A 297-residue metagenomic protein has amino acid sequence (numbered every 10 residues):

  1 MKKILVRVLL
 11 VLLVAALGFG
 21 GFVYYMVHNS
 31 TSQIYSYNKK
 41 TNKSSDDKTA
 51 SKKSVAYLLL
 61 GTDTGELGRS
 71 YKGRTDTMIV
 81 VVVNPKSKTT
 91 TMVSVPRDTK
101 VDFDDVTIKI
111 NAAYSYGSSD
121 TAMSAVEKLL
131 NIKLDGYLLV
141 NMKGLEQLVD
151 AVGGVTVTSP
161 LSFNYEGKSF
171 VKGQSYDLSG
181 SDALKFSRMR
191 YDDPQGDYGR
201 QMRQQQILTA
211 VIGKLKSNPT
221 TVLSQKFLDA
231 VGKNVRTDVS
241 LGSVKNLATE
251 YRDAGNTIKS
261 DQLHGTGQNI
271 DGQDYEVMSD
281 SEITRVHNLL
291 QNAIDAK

Functional and structural regions predicted by a protein language model:
K2-L10, A15-K297: Non-catalytic, solvent-exposed segments at the cell envelope interface
